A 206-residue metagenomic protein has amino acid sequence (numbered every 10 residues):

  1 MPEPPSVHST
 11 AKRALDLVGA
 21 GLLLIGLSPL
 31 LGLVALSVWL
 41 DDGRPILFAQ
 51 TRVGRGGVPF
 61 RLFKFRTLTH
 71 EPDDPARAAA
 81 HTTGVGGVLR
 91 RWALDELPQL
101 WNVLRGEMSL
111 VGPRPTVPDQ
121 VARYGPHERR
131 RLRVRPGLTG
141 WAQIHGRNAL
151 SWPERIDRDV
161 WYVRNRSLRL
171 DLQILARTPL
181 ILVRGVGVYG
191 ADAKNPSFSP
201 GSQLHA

Functional and structural regions predicted by a protein language model:
P2-H70, I174-A206: A hydrophobic, helix-centered structural microdomain
P5-H8, K12-L15, A79-G86, P118 (+2 more regions): Alpha-helical membrane and juxtamembrane elements of multi-pass inner-membrane transport and channel proteins
V34, F48-A49, A76, V111-P113 (+4 more regions): Short, hydrophobic secondary-structure boundary micro-motifs
P45-G87, T139-D157: Short, glycine-rich, amphipathic interfacial segments at transmembrane boundaries or analogous
H70, P113, N165: Short, conserved catalytic or interaction motifs in soluble domains
A78-P136, L175-T178: A short, structured surface patch at a secondary-structure boundary
G140, S167, L175-P179: A hydrophobic alpha-helix/topogenic segment detector that preferentially activates on transmembrane helices
V160-V163: Acyl-group handling in specialized metabolite and lipid biosynthesis
